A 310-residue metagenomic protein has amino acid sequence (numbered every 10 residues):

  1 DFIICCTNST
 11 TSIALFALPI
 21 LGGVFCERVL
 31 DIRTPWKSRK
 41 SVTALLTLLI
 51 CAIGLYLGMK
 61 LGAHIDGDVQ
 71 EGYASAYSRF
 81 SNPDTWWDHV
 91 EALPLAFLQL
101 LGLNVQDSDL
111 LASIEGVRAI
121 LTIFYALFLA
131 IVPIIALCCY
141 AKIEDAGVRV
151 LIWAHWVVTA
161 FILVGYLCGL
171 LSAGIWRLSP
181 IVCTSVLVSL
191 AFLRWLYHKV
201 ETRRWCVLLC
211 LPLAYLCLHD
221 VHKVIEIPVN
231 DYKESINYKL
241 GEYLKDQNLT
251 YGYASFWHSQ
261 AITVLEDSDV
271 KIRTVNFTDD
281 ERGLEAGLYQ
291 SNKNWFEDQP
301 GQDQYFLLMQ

Functional and structural regions predicted by a protein language model:
D1-T10, F16-L21: Membrane-interface alpha helices of multi-pass inner-membrane proteins
A14-L15, G116-L129, E144-E201: Hydrophobic/aromatic-rich transmembrane helices and adjacent perimembrane loops
A14-L49: Perimembrane helix-loop-helix junctions
V29-V42, C139-R149, W195-C206: Membrane-interface helix-boundary motifs at transmembrane edges
K60-I135: Membrane-lumen/periplasm interface segments of multi-pass, membrane-embedded glycan/lipid transferases
F192-Y197, C206-Y232: Transmembrane alpha-helical segments
D246-R282: Short periplasmic/luminal acceptor-recognition loop of GT-C membrane glycosyltransferases, typified by
G287-Q310: Periplasmic/luminal catalytic loop of GT-C fold multi-pass membrane glycosyltransferases that transfer sugars from
